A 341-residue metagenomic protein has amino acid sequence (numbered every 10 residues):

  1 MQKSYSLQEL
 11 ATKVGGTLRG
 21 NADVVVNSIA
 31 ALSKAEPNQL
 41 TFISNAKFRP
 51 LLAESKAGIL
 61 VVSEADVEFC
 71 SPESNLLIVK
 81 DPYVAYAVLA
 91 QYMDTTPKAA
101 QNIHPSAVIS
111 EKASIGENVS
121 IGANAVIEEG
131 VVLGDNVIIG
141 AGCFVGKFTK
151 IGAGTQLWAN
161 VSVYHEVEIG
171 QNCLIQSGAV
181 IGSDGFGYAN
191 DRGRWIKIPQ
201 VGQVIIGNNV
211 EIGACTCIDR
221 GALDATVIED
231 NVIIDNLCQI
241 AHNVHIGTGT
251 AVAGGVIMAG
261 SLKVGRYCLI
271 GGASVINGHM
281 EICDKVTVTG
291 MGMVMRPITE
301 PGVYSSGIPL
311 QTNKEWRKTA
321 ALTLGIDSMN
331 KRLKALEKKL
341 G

Functional and structural regions predicted by a protein language model:
M1-S106, N118, V167, N172 (+4 more regions): Terminal amphipathic alpha-helical/low-complexity segments used for targeting or macromolecular assembly
F42, N102-T312: Structural signal for interior beta-strand "rungs" in well-ordered beta-sheet cores of soluble enzyme domains
